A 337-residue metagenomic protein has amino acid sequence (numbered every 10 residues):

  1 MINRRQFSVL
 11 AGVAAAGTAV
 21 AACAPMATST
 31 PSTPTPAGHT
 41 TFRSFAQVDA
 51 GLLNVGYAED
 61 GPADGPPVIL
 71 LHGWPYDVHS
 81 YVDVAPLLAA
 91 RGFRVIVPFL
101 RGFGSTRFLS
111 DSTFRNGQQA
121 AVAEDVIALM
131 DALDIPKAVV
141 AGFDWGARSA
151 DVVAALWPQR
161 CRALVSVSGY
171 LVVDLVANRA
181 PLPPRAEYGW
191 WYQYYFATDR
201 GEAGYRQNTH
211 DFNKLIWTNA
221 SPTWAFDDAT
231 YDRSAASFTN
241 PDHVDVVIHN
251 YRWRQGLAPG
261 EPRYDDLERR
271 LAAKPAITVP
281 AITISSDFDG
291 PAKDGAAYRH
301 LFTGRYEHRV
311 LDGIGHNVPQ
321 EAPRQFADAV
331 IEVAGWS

Functional and structural regions predicted by a protein language model:
M1, A22-G51: C-terminal segment of N-terminal export signals and the immediately downstream linker at the start of the mature
M1-A15: N-terminal secretory signal peptides and thylakoid transit peptides that target proteins across membranes
M26, G73, D144, Q320-E321: Conserved acidic functional residues
P36-R43, L52-V55, D60, P67 (+3 more regions): Flexible "cap/lid" subdomain of the alpha/beta-hydrolase fold that forms the substrate-access gate
D60-R107: Conserved HGGG/HGGXW glycine-rich cap/lid loop of the alpha/beta-hydrolase fold
Y76, V172, G290-P291, H316-P319: Nucleotide-sugar-dependent glycosyltransferase donor-binding/catalytic pocket residues
V82, D151-A155, A327: Short, hydrophobic alpha-helix immediately C-terminal to the catalytic nucleophile
E307-S337: Catalytic active-site module of serine/aspartate enzymes centered on a nucleophile-bearing elbow/loop
